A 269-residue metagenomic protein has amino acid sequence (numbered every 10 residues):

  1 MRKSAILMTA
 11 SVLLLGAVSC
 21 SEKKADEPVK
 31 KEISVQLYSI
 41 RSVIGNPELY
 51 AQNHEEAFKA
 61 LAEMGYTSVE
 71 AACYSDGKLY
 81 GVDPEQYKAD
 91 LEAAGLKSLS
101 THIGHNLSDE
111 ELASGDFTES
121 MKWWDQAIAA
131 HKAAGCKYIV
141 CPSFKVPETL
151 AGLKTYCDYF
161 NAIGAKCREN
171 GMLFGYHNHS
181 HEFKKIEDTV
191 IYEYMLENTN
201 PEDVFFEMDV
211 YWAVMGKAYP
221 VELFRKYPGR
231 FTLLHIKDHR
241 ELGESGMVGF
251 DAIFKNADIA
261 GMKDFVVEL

Functional and structural regions predicted by a protein language model:
M1-L7: Bacterial N-terminal signal peptides that target proteins for export
R2, S21-T67, G135, E187-M208 (+1 more regions): Histidine-acidic metal/acid-base catalytic patches
M8-G16: Bacterial N-terminal signal peptides
C20-K137: N-terminal pre-domain/capping segments
S39-R41, C73-S75, G104-L107, K145-P147 (+3 more regions): Active-site-proximal loop/turn and secondary-structure-junction residues that shape catalytic pockets, frequently
E55-E63, G81-A93, T118-K132, K154-N161 (+7 more regions): Amphipathic, non-transmembrane alpha-helical secondary structure
V69-A72, S100-T101, I139-S143, F174-H179 (+3 more regions): Short beta-strands and strand-loop turn motifs
K97, D109-F205: Active-site acidic/histidine proton-transfer and metal-coordination neighborhood in alpha/beta enzyme cores
